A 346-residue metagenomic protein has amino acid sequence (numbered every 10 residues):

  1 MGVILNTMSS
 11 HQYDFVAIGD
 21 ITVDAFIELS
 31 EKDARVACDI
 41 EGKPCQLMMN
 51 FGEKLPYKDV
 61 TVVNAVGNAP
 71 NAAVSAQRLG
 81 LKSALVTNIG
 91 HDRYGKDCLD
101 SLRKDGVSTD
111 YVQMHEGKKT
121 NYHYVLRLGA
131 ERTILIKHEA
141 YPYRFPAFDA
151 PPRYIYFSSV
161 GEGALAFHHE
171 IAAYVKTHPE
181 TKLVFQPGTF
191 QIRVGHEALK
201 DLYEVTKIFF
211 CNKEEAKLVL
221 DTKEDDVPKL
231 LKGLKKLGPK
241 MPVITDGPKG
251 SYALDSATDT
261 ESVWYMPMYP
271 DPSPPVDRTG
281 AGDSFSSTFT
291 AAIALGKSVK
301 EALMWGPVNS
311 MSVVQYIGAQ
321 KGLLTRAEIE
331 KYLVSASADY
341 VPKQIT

Functional and structural regions predicted by a protein language model:
V3-A84, K96, P272-P275, K343-T346: Glycine-rich phosphate/adenosyl-contacting loop at the front of the ribokinase-like
I4-V16, R35, I192, E224-T346: Conserved phosphate-binding/catalytic region of the ribokinase-like
S10, D149-A150, Y203-E204: A short, aliphatic-rich alpha-helical micro-motif
G19-I21, V160, S284: Active-site metal-binding loops of divalent metal-dependent hydrolases
A76, N212, G282: Short, conserved phosphate/pyrophosphate- and ester-handling motifs at nucleotide-, phospho-/glycolipid
D110-E116, Y122-A166: Conserved phosphate-binding/catalytic loop of the ribokinase/pfkB sugar-kinase fold
Y154-K232, P248-S251, S256-A257: Conserved beta-alpha-beta core of the PfkB/ribokinase-like small-molecule kinase fold
